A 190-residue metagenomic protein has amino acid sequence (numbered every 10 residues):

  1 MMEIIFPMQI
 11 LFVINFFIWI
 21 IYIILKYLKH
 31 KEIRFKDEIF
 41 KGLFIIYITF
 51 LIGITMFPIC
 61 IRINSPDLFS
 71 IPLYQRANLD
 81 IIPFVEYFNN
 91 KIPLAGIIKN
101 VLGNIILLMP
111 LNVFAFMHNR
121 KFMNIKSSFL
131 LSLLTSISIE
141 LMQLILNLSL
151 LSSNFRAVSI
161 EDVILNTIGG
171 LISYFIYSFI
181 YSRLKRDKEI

Functional and structural regions predicted by a protein language model:
M1-F155, L171-I190: Bulky hydrophobic segments
F155-I168: Individual transmembrane alpha-helices with interfacial aromatic-anchor signatures
